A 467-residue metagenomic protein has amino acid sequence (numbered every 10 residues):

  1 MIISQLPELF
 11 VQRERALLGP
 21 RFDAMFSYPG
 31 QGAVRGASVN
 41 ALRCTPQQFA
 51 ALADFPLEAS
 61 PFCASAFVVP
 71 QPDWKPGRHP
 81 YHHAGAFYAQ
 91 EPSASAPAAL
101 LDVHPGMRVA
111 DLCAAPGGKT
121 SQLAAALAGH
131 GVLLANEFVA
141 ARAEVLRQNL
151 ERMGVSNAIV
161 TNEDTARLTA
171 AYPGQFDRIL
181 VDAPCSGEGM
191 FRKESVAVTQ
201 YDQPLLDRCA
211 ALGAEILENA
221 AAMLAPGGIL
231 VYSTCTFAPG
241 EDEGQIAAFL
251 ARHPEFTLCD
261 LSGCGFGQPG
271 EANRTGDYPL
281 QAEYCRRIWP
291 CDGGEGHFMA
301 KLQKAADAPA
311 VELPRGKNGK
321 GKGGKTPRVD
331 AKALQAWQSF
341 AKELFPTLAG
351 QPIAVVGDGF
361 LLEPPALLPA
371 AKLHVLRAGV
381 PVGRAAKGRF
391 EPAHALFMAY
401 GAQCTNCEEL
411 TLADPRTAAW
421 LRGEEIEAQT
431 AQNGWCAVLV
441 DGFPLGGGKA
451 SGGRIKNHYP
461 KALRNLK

Functional and structural regions predicted by a protein language model:
M1-L52, E295-F298, A305-K467: Polybasic, low-complexity RNA-engagement segments
E58, F62-V103, L146, L445 (+1 more regions): Class I SAM-dependent transferase core
G106-A115: Conserved class I S-adenosyl-L-methionine
P116-G129: Conserved SAM-binding loop of SAM-dependent methyltransferases across substrates and taxa, primarily the Class I
L127-A128, L224-P226: Helix-to-beta-strand junctions that scaffold the AdoMet/dcAdoMet cofactor pocket in Class I SAM-dependent enzymes
N136-G174: S-adenosyl-L-methionine
A141, D177-E218, C235-E243, F256 (+1 more regions): Mobile active-site "lid"/loop adjacent to the S-adenosyl-L-methionine
F176, I229-Y232, F237-L361: Class I S-adenosyl-L-methionine
